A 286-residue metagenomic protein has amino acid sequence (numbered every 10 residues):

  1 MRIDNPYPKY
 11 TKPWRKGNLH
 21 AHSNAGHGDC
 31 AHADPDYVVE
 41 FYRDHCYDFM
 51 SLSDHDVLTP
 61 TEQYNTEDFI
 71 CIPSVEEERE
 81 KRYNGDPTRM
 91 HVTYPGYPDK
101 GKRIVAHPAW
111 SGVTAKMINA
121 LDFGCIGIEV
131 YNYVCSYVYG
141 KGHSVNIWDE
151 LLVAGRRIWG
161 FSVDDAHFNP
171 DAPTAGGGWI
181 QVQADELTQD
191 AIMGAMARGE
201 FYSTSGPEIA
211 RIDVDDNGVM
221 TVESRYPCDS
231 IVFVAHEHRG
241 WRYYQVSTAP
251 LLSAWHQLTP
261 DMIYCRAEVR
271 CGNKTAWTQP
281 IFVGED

Functional and structural regions predicted by a protein language model:
M1-K12, G26, G155-I158, A166-D286: C-terminal functional module detector
R2-C125, E129-E150, A154, I158-A166 (+4 more regions): A metal-dependent hydrolase metal-coordination microenvironment
